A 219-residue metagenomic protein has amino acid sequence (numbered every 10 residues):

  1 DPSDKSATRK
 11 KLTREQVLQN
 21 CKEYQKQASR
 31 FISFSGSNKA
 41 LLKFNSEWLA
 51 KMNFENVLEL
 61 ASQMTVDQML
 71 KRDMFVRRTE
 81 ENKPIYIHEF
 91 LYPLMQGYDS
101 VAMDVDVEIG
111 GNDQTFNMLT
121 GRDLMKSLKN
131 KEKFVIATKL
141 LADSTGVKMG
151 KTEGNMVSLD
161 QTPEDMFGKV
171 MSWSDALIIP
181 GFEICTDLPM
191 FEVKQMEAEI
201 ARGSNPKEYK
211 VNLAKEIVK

Functional and structural regions predicted by a protein language model:
D1-K11: N-terminal, positively charged nucleic-acid-binding surface of large information/translation enzymes
S3, A50, M69, F75-R78 (+10 more regions): Amphipathic, alpha-helical segments enriched in basic
D4-S6, V57, K151: Short, glycine/charged-enriched secondary-structure capping and boundary segments
A7, V107, G111, M156 (+1 more regions): Short, flexible active-site loop motifs that bind/organize anionic cofactors or intermediates
K10-A137: Divalent-metal (Mg2+/Mn2+/Ca2+)-assisted nucleotide/phosphate chemistry catalytic cores
F116, L124-K219: Conserved nucleotide- and phosphate/pyrophosphate-binding catalytic cores in adenylate/nucleotidyl-handling enzymes
